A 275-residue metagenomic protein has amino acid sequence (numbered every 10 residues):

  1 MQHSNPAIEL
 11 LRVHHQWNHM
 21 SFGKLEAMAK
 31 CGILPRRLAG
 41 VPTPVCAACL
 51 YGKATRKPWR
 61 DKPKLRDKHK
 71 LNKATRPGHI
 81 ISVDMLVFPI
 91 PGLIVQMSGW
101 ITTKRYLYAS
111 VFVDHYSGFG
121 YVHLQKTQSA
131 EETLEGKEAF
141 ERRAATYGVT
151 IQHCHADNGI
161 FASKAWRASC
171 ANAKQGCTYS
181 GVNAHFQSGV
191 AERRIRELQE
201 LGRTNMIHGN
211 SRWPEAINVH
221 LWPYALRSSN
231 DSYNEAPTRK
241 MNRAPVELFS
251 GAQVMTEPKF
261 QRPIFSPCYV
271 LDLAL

Functional and structural regions predicted by a protein language model:
M1-R56, P63: Aspartic protease core domain of the pepsin/retropepsin superfamily
H3-I8, H19, T127-E131, I160 (+1 more regions): Soluble non-cytosolic domains of exported or imported proteins
V13, D84, Y233: Terminal peptide-recognition signature
V13, R105-Y108, T150-Q152, A216-P223: Short amphipathic alpha-helical interface segments
L34-E200, G251-L275: Retroviral integrase
P44, G209-A274: Charged, gly/pro-enriched flexible loop segments at helix/strand junctions
E197-G209: A polyampholytic, Gly/Pro-enriched intrinsically disordered region
